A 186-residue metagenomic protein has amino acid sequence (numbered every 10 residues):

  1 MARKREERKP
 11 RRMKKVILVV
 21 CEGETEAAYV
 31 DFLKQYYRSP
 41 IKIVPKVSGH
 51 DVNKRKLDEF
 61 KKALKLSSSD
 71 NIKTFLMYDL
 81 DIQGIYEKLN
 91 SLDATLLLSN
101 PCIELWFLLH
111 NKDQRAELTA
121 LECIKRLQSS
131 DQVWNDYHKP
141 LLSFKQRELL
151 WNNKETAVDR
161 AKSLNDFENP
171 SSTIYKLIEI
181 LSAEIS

Functional and structural regions predicted by a protein language model:
A2-V16, A27, D31-S48, K62-F75 (+1 more regions): C-terminal accessory helical subdomains adjacent to catalytic cores in phosphodiester- and nucleotide-handling enzymes
V19: Conserved SAM-binding loop
E22-G23: Helix N-cap/beta->alpha junction signal
H50-L57: Eukaryotic endosomal/vacuolar membrane-trafficking regulators centered on PX-domain-mediated PI3P pathways
